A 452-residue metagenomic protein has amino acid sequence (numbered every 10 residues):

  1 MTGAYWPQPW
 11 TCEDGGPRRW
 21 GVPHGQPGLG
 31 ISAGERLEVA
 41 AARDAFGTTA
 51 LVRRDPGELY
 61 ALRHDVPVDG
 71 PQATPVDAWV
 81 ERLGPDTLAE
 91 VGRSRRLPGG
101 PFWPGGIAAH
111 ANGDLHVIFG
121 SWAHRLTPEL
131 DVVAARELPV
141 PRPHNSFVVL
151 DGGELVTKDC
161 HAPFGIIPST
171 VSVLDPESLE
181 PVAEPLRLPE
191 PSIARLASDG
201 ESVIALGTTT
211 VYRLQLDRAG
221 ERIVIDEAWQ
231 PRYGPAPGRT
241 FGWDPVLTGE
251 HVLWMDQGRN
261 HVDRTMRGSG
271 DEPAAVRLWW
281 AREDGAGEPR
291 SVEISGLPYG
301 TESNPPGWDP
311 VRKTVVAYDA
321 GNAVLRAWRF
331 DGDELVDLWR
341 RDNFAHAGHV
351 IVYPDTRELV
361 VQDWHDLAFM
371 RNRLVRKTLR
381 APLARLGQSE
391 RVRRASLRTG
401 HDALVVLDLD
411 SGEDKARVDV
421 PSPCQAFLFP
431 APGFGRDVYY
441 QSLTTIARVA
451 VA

Functional and structural regions predicted by a protein language model:
T2-A78, P98-G105: Beta-strand-rich domains and repeat architectures in extracellular enzymes and scaffolds, especially beta-propellers
T11, E58-A61, D114-H116, E154-V156 (+5 more regions): Conserved beta-propeller blade signature
P17-R18, D65-P71, W122-H124, H161-I166 (+5 more regions): Short glycine/acidic-enriched loop and turn motifs that connect beta-strands
G34-A42, A89-L97, D131-E137, E180-L186 (+4 more regions): A short beta-strand motif characteristic of beta-propeller blades
D44-V52, G99-A108, V140-G152, P189-G200 (+4 more regions): Repeated scaffold domains used in trafficking and secretory/extracellular systems, primarily beta-propellers
G70-D77, V117-I118, P163-P168, L206 (+4 more regions): Short, solvent-exposed loop/turn segments at conserved positions within beta-propeller repeat blades
G300-V324, R340-L409: Loop/turn-rich, solvent-exposed surfaces of beta-rich toroidal or solenoidal domains
V418-A452: Blade-level signature of beta-propeller repeat domains, shared across WD40, Kelch, NHL, RCC1 and BNR/Asp-box propellers
